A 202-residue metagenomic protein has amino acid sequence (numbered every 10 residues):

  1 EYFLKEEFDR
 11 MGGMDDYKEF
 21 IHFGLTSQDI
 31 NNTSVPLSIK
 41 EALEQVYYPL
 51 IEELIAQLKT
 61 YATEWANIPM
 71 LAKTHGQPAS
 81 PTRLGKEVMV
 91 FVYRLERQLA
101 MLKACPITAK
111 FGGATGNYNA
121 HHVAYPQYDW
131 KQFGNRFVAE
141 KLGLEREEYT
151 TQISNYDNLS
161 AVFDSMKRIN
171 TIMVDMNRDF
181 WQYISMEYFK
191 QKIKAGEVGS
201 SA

Functional and structural regions predicted by a protein language model:
E1-Y118, Y125-F137: A helix-coil-helix interface module used to build multimeric assemblies and to scaffold catalytic/cofactor sites
A62, A66, L142, I193-A195: Short, small-residue-rich loop/turn micro-motifs
Q98, L102, E145, T151-A202: Glycine-rich anion/phosphate-binding loop at the beta-strand->alpha-helix junction
G113-H122, G196-A202: Basic, Lys/Arg-rich DNA-contacting stretches centered on the C-terminal catalytic core of tyrosine recombinase systems
F133-I153: A short, charged helix-loop
